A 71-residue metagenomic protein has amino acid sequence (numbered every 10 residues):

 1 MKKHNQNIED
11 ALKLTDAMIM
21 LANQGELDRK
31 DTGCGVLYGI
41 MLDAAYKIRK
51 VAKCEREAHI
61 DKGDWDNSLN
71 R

Functional and structural regions predicted by a protein language model:
M1-N5: Short, charged, low-complexity loops and linkers
N7, L14-D64: Short, charge-rich amphipathic interface segments used for partner binding and complex assembly
G63-R71: Short acidic DE-rich linear segments
